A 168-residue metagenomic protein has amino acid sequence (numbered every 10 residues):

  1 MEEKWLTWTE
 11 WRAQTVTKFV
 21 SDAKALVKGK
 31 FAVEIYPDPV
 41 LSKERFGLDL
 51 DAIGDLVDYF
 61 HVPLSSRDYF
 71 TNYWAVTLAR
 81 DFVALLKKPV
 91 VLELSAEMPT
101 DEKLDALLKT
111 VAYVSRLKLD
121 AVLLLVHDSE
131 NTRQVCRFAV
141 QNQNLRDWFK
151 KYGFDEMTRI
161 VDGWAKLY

Functional and structural regions predicted by a protein language model:
M1-E10, V83-E97: Long, low-complexity, intrinsically disordered polar/charged segments
M1-L56, V62-D68: Polysaccharide-binding and catalytic clefts of secreted carbohydrate-active enzymes
V20-F31, R80-V90, Q143: Surface-exposed amphipathic alpha-helices with a cationic face
A23, L48-L50, L78-D81, T110-V111: Generic recognition of flexible, low-complexity loop/linker segments
K24, G54, V83, V114-S115: N-terminal cationic-hydrophobic initiation segments that often serve targeting/anchoring roles
L56-A79, K88-Y168: Substrate-binding cleft of secreted/luminal carbohydrate-active enzymes
